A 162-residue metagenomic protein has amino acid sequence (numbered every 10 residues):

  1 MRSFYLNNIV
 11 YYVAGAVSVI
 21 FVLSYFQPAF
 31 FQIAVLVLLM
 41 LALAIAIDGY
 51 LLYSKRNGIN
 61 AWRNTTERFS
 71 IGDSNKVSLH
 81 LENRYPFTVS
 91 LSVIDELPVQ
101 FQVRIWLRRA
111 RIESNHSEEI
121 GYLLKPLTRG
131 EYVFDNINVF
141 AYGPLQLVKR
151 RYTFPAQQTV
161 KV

Functional and structural regions predicted by a protein language model:
M1-N60: Extracellular/lumenal glycan-associated context and N-glycosylation machinery
R2, A42-V162: An amphipathic, basic-hydrophobic helix/alpha-beta surface used to engage anionic, phosphate-rich ligands or surfaces
